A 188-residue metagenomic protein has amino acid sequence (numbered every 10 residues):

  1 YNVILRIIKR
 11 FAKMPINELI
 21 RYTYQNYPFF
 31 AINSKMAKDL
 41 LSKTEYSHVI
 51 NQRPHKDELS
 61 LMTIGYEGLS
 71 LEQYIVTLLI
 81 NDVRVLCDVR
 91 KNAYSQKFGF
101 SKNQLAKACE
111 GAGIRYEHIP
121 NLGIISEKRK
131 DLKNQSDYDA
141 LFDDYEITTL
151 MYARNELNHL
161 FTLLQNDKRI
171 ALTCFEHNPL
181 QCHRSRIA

Functional and structural regions predicted by a protein language model:
Y1-A188: Residues lining hydrophobic/aromatic ligand-binding pockets adjacent to catalytic sites
